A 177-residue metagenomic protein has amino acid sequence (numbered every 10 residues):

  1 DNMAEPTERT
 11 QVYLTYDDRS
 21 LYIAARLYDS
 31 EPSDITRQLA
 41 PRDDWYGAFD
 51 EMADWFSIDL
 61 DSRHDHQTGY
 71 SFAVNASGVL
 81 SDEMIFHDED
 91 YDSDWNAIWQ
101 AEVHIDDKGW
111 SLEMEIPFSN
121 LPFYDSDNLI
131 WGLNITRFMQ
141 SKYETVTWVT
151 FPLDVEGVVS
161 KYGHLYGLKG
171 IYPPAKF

Functional and structural regions predicted by a protein language model:
D1-F177: Structural preference for beta-rich elements and adjacent junctions enriched in aromatics
